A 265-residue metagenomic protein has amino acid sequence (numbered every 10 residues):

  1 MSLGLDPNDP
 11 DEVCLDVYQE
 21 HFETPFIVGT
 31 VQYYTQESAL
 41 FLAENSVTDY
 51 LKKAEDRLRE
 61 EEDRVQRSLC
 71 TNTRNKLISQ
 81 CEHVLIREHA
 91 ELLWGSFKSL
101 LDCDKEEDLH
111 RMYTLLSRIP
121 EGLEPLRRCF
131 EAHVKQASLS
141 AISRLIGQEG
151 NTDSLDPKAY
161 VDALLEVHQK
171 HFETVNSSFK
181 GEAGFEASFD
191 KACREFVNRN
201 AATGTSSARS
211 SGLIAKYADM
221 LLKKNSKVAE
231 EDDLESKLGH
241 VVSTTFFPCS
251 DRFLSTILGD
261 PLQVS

Functional and structural regions predicted by a protein language model:
M1-S265: Eukaryotic scaffold/interaction segments
